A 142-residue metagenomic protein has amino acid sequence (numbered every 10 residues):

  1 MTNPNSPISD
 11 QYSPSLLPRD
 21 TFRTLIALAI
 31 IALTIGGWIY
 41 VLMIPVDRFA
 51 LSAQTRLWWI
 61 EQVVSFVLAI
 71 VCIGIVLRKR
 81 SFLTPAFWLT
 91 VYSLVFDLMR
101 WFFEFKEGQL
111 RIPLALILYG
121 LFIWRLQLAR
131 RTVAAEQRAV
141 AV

Functional and structural regions predicted by a protein language model:
T2-V142: Topology signature of small-to-medium multi-pass alpha-helical membrane proteins
